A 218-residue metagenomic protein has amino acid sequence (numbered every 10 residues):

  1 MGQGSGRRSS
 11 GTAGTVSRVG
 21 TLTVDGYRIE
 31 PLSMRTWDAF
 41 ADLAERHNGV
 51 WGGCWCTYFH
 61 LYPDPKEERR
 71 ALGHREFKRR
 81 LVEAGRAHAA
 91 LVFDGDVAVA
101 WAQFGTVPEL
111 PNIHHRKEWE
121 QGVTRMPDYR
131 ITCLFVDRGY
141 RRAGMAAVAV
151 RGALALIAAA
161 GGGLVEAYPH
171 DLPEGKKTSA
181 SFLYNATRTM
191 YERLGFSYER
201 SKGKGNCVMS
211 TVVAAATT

Functional and structural regions predicted by a protein language model:
G2-L61, T218: Conserved N-terminal entry element of GNAT/NAT acetyltransferase domains
L32, L134-V136, F196: Hydrophobic adenine-recognition pocket in adenosine-nucleotide-binding enzymes
C54-A89: Active-site rim helix/loop that mediates acceptor-substrate recognition in acyltransferases
R80, A84, F93, V97-L134 (+3 more regions): Conserved acyl-donor/pantetheine-binding loop and adjacent beta-alpha core of acyl/acetyltransferases and related
I131-V136, R142-A159: Conserved acetyl-CoA-binding loop-helix of GNAT-fold acetyltransferases
V150, I157-A180: Conserved GNAT acetyl-CoA-binding A-motif
S181-T218: C-terminal "cap" of GNAT-fold acetyltransferases
